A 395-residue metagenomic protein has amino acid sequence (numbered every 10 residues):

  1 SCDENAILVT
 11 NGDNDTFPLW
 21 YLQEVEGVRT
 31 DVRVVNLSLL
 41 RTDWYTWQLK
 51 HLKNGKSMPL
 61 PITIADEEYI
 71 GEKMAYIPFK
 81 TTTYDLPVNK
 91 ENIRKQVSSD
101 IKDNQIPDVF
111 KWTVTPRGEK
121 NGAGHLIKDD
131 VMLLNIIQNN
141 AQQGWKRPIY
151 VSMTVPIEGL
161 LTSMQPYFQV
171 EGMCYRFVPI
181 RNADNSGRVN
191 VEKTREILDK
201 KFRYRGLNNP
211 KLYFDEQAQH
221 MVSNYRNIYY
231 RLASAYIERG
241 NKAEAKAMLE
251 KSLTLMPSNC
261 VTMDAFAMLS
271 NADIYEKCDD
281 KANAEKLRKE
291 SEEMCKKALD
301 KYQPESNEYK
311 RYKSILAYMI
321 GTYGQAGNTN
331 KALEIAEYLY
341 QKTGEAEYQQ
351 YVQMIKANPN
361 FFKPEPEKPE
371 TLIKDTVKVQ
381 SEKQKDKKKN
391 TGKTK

Functional and structural regions predicted by a protein language model:
S1-N5, L22-I373, K378, K383-T394: ER/secretory pathway lumenal C-terminal domains and tails of membrane proteins involved in glycoprotein biogenesis
S1-T16: Membrane-embedded, lumen/periplasm-facing catalytic core of multi-pass transferases that use lipid-linked donors
